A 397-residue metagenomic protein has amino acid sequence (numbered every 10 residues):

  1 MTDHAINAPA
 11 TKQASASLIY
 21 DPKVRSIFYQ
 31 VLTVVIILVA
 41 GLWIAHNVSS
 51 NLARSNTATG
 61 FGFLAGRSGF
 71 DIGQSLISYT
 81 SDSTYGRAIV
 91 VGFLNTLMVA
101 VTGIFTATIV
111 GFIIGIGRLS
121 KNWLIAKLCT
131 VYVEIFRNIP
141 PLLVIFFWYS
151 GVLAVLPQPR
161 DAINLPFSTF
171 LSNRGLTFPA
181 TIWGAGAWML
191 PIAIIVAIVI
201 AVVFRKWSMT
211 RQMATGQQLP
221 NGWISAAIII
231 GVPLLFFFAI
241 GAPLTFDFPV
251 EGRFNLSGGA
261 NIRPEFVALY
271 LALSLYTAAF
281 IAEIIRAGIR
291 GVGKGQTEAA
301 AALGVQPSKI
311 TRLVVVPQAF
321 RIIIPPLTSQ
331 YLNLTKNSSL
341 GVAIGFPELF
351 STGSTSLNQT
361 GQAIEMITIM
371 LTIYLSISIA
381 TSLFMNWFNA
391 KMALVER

Functional and structural regions predicted by a protein language model:
T2-R397: Transmembrane alpha-helices and adjacent helix-loop boundaries
